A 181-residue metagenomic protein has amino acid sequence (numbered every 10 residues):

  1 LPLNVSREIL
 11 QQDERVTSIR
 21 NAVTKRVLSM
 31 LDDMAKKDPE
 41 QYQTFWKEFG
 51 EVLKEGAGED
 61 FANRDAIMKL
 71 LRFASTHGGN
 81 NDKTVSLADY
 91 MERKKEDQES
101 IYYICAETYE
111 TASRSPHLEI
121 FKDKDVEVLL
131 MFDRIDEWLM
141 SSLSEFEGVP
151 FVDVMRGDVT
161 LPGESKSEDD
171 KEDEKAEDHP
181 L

Functional and structural regions predicted by a protein language model:
L1-L181: Conserved GHKL (Bergerat-fold) ATPase module
